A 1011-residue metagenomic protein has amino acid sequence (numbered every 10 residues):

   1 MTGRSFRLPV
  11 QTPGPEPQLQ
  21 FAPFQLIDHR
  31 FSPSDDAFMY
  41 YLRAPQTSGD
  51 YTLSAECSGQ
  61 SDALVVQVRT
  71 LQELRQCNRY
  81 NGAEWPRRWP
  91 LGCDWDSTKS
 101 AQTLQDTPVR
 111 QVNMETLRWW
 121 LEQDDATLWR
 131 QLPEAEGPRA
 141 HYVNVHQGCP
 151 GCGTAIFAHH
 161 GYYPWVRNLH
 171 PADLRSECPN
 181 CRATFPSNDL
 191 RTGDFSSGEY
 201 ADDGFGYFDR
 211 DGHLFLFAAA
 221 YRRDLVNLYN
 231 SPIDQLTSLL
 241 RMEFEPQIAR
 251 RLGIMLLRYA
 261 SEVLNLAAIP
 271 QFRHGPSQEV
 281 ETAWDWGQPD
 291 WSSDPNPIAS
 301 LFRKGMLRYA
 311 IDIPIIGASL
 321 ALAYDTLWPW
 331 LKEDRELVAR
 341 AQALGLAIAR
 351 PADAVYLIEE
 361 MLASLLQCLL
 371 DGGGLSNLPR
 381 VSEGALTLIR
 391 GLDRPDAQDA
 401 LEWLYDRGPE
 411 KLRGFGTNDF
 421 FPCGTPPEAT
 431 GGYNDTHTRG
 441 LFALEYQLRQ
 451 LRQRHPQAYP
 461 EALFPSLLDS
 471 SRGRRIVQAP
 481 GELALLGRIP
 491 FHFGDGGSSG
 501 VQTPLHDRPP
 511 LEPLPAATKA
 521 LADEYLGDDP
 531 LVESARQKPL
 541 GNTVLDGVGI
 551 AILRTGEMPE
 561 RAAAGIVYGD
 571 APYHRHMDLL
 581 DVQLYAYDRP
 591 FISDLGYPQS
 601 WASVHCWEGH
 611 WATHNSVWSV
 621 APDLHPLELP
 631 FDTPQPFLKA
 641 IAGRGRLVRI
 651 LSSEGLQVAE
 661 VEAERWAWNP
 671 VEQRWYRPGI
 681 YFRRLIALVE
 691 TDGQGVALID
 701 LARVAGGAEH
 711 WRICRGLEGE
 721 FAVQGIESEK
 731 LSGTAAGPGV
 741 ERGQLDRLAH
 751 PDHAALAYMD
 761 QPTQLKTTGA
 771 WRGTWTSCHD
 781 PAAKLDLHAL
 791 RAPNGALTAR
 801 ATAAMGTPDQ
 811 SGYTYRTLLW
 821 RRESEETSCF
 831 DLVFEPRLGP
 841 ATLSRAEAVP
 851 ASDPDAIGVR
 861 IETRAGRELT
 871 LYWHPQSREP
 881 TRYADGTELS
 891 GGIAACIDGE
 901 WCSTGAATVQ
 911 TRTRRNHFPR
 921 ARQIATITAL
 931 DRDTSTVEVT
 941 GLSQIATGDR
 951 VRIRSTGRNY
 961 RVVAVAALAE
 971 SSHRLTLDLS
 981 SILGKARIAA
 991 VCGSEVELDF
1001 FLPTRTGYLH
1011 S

Functional and structural regions predicted by a protein language model:
Q20-F38: Low-complexity "stalk/linker" and mucin-like segments enriched in Ser/Thr/Pro/Ala/Gly
F38-S48: Extracellular/luminal low-complexity segments enriched in Ser/Thr/Pro
A220-G473: Aromatic-lined, polymer-binding surfaces characteristic of secreted/periplasmic polysaccharide-degrading enzymes
E428-I592, V849-S852, G858-A929: Carbohydrate-active enzyme catalytic cores, enriched for enzymes that act on polyanionic acidic polysaccharides
P515-G739, S824-V833, L838-P840, E847-D853: Catalytic and substrate-binding regions of extracellular carbohydrate-active enzymes, especially polysaccharide lyases
T691, E823-C829, E835-S1011: Non-catalytic terminal regions with compositionally biased, polar/charged low complexity
R715-R791: Polysaccharide-binding surfaces and accessory modules of carbohydrate-active proteins
T774-R864: Beta-strand-rich recognition/accessory modules
